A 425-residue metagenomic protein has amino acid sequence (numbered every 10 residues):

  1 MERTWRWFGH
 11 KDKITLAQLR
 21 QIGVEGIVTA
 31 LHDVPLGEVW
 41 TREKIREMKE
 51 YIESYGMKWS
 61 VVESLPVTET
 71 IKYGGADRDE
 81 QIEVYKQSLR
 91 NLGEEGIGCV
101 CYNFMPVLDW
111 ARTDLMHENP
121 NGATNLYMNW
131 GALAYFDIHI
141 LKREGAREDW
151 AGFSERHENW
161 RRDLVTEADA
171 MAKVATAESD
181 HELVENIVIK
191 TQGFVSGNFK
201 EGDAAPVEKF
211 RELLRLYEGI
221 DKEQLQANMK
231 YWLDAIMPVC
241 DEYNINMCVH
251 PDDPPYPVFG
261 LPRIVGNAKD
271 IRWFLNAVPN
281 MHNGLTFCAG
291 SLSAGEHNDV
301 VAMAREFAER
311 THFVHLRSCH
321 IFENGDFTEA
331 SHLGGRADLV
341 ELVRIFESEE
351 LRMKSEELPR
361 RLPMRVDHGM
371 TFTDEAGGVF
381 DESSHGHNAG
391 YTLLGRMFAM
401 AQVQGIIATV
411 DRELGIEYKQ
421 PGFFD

Functional and structural regions predicted by a protein language model:
M1-T4, G9, A17-G23, T70-G74 (+10 more regions): Histidine-acidic metal/acid-base catalytic patches
D12, V39-S60: Glycine-rich, positively charged N-terminal anion/phosphate-binding segment
K13-L36: N-terminal ordered "arm"
A30-R46, F259: Glycine-rich, proline-tolerant flexible connector loops at the mouths of alpha/beta enzymes
M57-P66, S88-N91: Long, hydrophobic/aromatic-enriched structural stretches that serve as scaffold segments
V62-I71, F104-W110: Substrate-binding cleft and catalytic face of glycoside hydrolase catalytic domains, especially the flexible beta-alpha
S88-E148: Internal, well-ordered alpha/beta segment that forms a basic, Gly-enriched binding/recognition surface
